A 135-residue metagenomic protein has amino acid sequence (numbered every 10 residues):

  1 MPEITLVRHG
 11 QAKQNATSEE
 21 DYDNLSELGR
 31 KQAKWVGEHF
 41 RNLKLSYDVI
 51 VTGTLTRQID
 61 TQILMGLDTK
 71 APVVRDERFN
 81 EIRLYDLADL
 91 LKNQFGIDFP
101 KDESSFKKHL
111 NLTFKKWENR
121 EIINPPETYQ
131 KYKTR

Functional and structural regions predicted by a protein language model:
P2-D76, P125, Y129-K133: Active-site-proximal alpha-helix that buttresses catalytic centers in soluble enzyme cores
N24, L67-R135: Phosphate-handling substructures
